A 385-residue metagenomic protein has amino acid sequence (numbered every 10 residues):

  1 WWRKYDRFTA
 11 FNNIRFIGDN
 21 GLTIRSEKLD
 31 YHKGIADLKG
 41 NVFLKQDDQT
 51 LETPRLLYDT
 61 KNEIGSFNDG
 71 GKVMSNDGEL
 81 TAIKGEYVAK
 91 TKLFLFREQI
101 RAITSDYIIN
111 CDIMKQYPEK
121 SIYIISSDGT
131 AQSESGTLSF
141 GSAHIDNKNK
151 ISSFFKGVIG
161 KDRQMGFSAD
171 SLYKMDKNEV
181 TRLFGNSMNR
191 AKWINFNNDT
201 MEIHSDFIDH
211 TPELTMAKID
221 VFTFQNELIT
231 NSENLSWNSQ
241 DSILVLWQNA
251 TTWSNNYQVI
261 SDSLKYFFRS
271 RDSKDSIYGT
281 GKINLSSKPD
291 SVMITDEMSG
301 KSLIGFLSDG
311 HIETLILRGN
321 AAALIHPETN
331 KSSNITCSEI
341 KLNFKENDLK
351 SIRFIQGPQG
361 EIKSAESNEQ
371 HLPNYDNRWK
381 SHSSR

Functional and structural regions predicted by a protein language model:
W1-R385: N-terminal amphipathic/hydrophobic interface segments
